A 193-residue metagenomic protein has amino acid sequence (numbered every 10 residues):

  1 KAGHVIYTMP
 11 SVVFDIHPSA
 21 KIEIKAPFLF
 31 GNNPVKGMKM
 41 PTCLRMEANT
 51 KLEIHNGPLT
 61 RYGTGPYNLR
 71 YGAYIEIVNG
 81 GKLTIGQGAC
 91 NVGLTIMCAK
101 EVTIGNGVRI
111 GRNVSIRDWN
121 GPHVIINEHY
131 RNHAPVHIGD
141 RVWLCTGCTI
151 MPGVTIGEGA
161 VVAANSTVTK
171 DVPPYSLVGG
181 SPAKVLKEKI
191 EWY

Functional and structural regions predicted by a protein language model:
K1-R117, G139-R141, I150, E158 (+3 more regions): Domain-scale signature associated with acetyltransferase and cell-envelope carbohydrate enzymes
V114, G121-P122, S166-T167, P173: Flexible glycine-rich beta->alpha loop in the catalytic core of nucleotide-sugar glycosyltransferases
N120-G121, I126-E128, V154, E188-I190: Conserved catalytic-core motifs of eukaryotic protein kinase domains, centered on the activation segment
E128-I138: Glycine-rich NAD(P)-binding loop of Rossmann-like domains
P135-V136, G153-V154, T169, Y175: A short, glycine- and basic residue-enriched loop/turn that sits immediately adjacent to a domain's principal
G157, V161-T167: A generic "structured core" feature
